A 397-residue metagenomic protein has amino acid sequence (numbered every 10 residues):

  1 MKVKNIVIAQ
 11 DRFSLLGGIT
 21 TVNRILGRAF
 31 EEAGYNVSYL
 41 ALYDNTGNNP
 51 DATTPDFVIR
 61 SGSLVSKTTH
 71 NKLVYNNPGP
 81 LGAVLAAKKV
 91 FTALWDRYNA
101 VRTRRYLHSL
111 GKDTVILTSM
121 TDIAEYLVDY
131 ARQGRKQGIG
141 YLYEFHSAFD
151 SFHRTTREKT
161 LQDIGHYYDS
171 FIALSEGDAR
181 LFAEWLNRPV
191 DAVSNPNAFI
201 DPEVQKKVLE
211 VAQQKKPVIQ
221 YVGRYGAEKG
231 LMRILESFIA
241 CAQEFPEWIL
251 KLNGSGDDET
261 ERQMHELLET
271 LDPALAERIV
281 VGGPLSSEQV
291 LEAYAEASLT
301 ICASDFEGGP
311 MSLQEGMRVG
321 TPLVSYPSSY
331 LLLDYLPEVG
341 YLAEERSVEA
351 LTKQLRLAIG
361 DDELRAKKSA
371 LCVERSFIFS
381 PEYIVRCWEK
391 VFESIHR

Functional and structural regions predicted by a protein language model:
Y43-N45, V222, I249-M264, G283-P284: Glycosyltransferase donor-sugar binding loop
Y143, D150, H166-Q205: Donor nucleotide-sugar binding/catalytic pocket of nucleotide-sugar-dependent glycosyltransferases
V211-K229, L235-F238, K251: Conserved donor-binding/catalytic core segment of Leloir-type glycosyltransferases
Q263-L285: Nucleotide-activated donor-binding/catalytic signature segment of Leloir-type glycosyltransferases, i.e., the conserved
P284, E292-A297, W388: Short alpha-helical donor nucleotide-sugar binding micro-motif in glycosyltransferases
D305: Aromatic "clamp/platform" in nucleotide-sugar-dependent glycosyltransferases that forms part of the donor/acceptor
P322-S325: Short hydrophobic beta-strand element within catalytic cores of glycosyltransferases and related nucleotide-activated
P337-V348, L357-D362: Conserved acidic donor-binding segment of nucleotide-sugar-dependent glycosyltransferases
